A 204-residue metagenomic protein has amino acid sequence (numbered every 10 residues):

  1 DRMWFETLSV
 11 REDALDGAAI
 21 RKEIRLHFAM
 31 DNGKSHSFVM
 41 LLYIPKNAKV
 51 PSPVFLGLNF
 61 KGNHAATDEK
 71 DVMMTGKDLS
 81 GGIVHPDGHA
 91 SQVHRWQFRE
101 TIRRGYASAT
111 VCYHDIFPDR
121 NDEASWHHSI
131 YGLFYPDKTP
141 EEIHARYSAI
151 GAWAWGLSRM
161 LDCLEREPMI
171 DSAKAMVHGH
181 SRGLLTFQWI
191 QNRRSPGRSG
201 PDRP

Functional and structural regions predicted by a protein language model:
D1-K46: Non-catalytic accessory segments flanking enzyme active sites
D1-R2, L56, R95-W96, I102 (+1 more regions): Intrinsic structural disorder
D16-A19, N32-S35, N47-V50, T101-R103 (+2 more regions): Extracellular/periplasmic catalytic domains that process cell-envelope and extracellular macromolecules
L26-M30, I44-K46, F60-G62, D115 (+1 more regions): Short, flexible loop/turn elements at secondary-structure junctions
V39-L42, V50-F60: Short beta-strand element of the alpha/beta-hydrolase
L41-N47, F98, Q191: Short amphipathic alpha-helices and their capping/turn segments at secondary-structure boundaries
V54-S172: Cap/lid segment of the alpha/beta-hydrolase catalytic domain
A152, R159-P204: Primarily recognizes the serine-hydrolase "nucleophile elbow" in alpha/beta-hydrolase and SGNH/GDSL folds
